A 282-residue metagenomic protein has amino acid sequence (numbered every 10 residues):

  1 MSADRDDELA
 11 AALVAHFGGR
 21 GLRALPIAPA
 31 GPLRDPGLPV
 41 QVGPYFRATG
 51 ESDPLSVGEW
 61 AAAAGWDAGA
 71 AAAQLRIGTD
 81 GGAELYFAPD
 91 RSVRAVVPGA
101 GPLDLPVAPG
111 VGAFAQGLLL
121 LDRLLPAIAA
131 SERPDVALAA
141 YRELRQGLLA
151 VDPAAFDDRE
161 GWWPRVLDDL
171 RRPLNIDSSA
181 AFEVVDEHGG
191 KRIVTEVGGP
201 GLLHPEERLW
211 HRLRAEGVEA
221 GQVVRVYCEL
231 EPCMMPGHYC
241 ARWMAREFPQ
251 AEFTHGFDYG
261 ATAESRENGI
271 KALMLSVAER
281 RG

Functional and structural regions predicted by a protein language model:
M1-Y86: A surface-exposed partner-binding patch
L75-I77, F114, C233: N-terminal accessory interaction module
G78-D80, V96-P98, V185: Structured loops at beta-to-helix junctions and adjacent beta-edge loops in soluble globular domains
G81, F87-R91, V184-K191: Short acidic-glycine loop/turn motifs at beta-strand connectors
A88-L105: Intrinsically disordered, low-complexity regulatory segments enriched in Ser/Thr/Pro and charged residues
D90-S92, G112, V197-L203: A short, sequence-level motif marking secondary-structure junctions
G101-A130: Compact, glycine/acidic-enriched structural inserts
D122-G282: Zinc-dependent deaminase catalytic domain
